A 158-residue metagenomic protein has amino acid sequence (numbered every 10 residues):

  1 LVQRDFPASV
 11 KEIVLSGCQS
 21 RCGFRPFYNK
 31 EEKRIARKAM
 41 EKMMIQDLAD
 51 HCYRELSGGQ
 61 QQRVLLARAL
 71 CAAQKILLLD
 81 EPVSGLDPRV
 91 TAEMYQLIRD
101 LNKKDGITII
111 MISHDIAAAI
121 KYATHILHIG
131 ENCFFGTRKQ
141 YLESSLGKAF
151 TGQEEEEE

Functional and structural regions predicted by a protein language model:
K30-L48: Conserved ABC ATPase "signature" region
C52-L56, Q60: Conserved ABC ATPase signature
A73: Conserved catalytic motifs of ABC-family nucleotide-binding domains
L77-D80: Catalytic Walker B motif of ABC-type/P-loop ATPase nucleotide-binding domains
P88-V90: Helix N-cap at the start of a conserved alpha-helix in ABC-type nucleotide-binding domains
S113-H114: H-loop/switch region of ABC-family ATPase nucleotide-binding domains
E131-E155: Conserved beta-strand-loop-alpha-helix hinge in the C-terminal portion of ABC ATPase nucleotide-binding domains
